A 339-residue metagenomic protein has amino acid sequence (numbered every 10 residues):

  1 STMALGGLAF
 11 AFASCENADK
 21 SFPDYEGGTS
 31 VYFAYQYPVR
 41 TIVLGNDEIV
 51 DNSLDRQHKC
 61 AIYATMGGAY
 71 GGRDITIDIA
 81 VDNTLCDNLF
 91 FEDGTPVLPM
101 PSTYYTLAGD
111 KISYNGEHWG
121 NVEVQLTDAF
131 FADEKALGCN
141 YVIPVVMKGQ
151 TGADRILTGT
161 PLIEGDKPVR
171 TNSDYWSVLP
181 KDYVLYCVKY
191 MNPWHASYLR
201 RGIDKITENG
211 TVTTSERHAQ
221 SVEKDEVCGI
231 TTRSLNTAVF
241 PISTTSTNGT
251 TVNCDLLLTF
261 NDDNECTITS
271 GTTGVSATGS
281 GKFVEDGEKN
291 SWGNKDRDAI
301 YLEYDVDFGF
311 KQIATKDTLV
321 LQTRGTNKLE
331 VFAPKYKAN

Functional and structural regions predicted by a protein language model:
S1-T2: Bacterial N-terminal signal peptides that target proteins for export
A11-S14: C-terminal motif of bacterial Sec signal peptides marking the signal peptidase cleavage site
E16-A108, N121, D128-I143, K148-N339: Intrinsically disordered, low-complexity regulatory regions in eukaryotic proteins
I112-Q125: Short Pro-Gly-centered flexible turn/kink motifs
